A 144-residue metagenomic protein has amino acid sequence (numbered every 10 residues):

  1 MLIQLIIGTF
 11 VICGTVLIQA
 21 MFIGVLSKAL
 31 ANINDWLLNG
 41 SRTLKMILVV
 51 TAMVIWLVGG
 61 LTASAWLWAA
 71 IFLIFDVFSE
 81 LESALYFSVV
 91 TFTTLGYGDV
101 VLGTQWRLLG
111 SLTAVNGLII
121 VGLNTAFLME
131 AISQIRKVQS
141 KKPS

Functional and structural regions predicted by a protein language model:
M1-F10: Feature marks short, highly hydrophobic, charge-poor N-terminal signal-anchor/signal peptide-like helices that anchor
M1-L2, G40-M46, D99-G103: Helix-boundary and loop/linker segments of multi-pass membrane transporters
T9-T15, Q19, S83-F92, Y97-Q139: Pore domain of cation channels
I18-N34: Membrane-water interface of transmembrane alpha-helices
A31-K45, K141: Membrane interface segments of multi-pass transport proteins and intramembrane proteases
L44-T62: Interfacial helix-start motif at the membrane-water boundary
G59-F87: Outer-pore turret/helix-boundary of cation channels
